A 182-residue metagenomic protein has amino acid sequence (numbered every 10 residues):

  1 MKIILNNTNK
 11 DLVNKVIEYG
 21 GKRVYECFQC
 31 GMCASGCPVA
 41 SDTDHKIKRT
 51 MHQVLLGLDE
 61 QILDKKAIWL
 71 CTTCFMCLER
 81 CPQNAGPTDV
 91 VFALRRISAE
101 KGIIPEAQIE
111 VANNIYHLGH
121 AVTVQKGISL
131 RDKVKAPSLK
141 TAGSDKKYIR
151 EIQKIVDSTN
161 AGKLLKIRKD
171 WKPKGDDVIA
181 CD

Functional and structural regions predicted by a protein language model:
M1-E26, M32-G36, T43-H52, D59 (+1 more regions): Non-ligating segments of multi-cofactor redox enzymes
R23-A40, K66-A85: Cysteine-centered iron-sulfur cluster-binding motifs in ferredoxin-type domains/subunits of redox enzymes
V54-G57, D64: N-terminal, charge-rich alpha-helical recognition modules
L63-A67, N114: Extended, low-complexity, charge-balanced
